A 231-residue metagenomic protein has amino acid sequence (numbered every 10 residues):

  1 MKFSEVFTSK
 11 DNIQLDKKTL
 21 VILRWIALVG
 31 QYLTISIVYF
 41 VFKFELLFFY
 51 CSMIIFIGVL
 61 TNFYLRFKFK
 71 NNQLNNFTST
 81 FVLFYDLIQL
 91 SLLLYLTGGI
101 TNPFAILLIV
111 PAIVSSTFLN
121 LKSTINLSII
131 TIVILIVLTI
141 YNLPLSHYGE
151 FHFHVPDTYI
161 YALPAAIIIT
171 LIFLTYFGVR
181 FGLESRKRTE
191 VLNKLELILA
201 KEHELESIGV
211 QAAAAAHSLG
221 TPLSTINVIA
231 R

Functional and structural regions predicted by a protein language model:
M1-L15: Short, Lys/Arg-rich, polar N-terminal cytosolic tail immediately upstream of the first transmembrane signal-anchor
K2-S4, Y64, A165-L199: Juxtamembrane or sensor-core-proximal signal-transducing alpha helices that couple sensory domains to cytosolic
D11-I26: N-terminal membrane topogenic signal
I26-G99, L108-A112, T131: Hydrophobic transmembrane alpha-helices and their membrane-interface boundaries in multi-pass, membrane-anchored
G30, V82-T101, L121-T158: Hydrophobic transmembrane alpha-helices
Q31, L108, S128, L163-T170 (+1 more regions): Alpha-helical transmembrane segments of integral membrane proteins
E190-L219: Conserved HAMP-HisKA connector
L219-A230: Short post-phosphohistidine helix in the DHp/HisKA domain of histidine kinases
